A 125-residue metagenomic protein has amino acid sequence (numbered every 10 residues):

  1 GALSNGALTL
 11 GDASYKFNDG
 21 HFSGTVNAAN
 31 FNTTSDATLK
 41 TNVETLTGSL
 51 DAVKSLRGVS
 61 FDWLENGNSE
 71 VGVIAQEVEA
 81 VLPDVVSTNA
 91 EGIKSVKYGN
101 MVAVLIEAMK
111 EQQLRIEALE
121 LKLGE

Functional and structural regions predicted by a protein language model:
G1-Y98, R115-E125: C-terminal intramolecular chaperone/autoprocessing and neck/assembly modules of extracellular spikes and adhesins
